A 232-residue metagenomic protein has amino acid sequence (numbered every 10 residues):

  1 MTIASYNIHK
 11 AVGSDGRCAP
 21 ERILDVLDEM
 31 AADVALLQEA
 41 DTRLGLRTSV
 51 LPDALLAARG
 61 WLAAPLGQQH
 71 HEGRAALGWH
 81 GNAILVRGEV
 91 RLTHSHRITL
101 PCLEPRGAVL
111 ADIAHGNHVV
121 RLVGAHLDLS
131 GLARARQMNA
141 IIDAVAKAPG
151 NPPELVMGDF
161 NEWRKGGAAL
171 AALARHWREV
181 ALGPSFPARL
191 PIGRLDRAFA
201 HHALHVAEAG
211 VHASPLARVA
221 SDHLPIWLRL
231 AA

Functional and structural regions predicted by a protein language model:
M1-V34, T42-T48, A58-H71, A75-A232: Active-site regions of metal-assisted phosphoester/phosphodiester hydrolases, unifying DNase/endonuclease modules
Q38: Residues lining the SAM
